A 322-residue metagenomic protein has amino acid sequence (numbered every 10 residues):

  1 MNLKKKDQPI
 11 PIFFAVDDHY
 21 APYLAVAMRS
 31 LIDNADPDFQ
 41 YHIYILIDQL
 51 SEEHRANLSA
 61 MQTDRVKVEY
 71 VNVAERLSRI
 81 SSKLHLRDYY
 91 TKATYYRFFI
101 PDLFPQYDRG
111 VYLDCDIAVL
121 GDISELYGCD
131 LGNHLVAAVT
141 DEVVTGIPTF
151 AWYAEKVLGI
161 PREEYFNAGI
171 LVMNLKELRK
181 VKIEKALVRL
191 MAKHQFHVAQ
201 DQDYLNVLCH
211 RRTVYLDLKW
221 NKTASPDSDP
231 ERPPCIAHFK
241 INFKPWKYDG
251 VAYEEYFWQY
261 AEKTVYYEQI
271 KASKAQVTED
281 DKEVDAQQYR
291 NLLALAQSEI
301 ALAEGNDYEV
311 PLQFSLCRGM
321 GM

Functional and structural regions predicted by a protein language model:
M1-I10, V16, V26, A168 (+1 more regions): A glycosyltransferase accessory/donor-loop signature
S30-F39: Short, acidic, metal-binding catalytic loop of nucleotide-sugar glycosyltransferases
Y41-Q49, A138-T140: Short internal beta-strands
Q49-A56, G146: Short, charged/polar "capping" segments at the starts of alpha-helices and the immediately preceding loops
A60-L103: Active-site-proximal specificity loops/subdomain of glycosyltransferases
A74-R76, A93-G146, Y165, V172-M173: GT-A fold catalytic core of metal-dependent nucleotide-sugar glycosyltransferases, centered on the diacidic
I80-T91, A151-Y153, P230-C235: Short, surface-exposed amphipathic charged segments that create phosphate/polyanion-binding patches used for binding
Y89-Y90, G159-E163, H194-H197, D227: Short Gly/Pro-enriched turn/cap motifs at secondary-structure boundaries
